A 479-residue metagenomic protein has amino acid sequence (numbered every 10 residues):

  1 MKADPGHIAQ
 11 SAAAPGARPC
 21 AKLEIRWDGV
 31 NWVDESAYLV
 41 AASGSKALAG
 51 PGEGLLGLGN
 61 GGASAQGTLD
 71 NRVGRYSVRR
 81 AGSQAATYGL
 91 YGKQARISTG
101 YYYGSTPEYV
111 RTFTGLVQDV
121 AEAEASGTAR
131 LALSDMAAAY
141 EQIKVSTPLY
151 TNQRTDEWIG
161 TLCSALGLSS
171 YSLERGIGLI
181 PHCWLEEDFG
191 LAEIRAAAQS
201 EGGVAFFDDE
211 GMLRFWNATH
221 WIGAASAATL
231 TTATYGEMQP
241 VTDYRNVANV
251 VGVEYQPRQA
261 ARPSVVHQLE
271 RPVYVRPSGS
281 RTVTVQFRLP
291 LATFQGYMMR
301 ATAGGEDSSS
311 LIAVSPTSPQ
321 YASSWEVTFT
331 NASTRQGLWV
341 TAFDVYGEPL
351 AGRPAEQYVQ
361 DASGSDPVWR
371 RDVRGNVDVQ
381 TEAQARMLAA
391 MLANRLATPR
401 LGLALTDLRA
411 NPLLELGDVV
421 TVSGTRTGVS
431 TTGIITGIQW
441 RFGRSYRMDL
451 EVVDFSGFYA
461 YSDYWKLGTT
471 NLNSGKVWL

Functional and structural regions predicted by a protein language model:
M1-P15, L131-L133, Y140, E306-E382 (+2 more regions): Acidic, low-complexity/disordered segments
M1-T151, H182-E186, L191-G202, D209 (+3 more regions): Assembly/oligomerization scaffold segments
Y38-L39, E141-Q153, E186, L191-R195 (+5 more regions): Surface-exposed, non-catalytic interaction/assembly patches
L116-A123, T219-H220, G433-R444: Short, compositionally biased
A139-E141, I159-L185: N-terminal export/assembly leaders
L168-G176, Q199-L213: Short, well-structured beta-strand/strand-turn elements
A197, A393-L396, L414-D418: Long, acidic serine/threonine- and proline-rich intrinsically disordered regions
A383-A397: Stable alpha-helical structural segments in soluble proteins, enriched in small hydrophobic residues
